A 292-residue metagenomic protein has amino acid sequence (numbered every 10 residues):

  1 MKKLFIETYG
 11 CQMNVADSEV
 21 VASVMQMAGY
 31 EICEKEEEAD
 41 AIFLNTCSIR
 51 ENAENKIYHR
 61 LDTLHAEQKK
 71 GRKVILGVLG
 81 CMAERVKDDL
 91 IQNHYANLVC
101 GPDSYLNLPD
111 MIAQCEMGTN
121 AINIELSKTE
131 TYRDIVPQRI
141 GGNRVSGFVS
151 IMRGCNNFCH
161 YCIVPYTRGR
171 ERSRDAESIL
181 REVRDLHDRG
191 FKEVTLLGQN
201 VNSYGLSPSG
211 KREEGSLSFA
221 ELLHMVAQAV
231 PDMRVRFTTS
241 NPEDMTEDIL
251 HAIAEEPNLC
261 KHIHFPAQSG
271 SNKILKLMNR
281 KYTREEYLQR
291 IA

Functional and structural regions predicted by a protein language model:
M1-Y204, S218, I253, I263 (+1 more regions): Proteins enriched for Cys/Gly/acidic motifs involved in redox and nucleic-acid/cofactor modification
L76-G80, D188-A292: Conserved SAM/AdoMet-binding glycine-rich loop
